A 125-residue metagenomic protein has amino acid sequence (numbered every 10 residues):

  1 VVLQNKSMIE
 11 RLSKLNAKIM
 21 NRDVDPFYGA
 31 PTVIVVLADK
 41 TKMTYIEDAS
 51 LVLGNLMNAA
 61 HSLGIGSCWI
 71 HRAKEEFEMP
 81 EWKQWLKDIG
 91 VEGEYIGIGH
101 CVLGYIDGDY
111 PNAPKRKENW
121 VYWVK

Functional and structural regions predicted by a protein language model:
V1-K125: Acidic, surface-exposed loops and disordered segments
